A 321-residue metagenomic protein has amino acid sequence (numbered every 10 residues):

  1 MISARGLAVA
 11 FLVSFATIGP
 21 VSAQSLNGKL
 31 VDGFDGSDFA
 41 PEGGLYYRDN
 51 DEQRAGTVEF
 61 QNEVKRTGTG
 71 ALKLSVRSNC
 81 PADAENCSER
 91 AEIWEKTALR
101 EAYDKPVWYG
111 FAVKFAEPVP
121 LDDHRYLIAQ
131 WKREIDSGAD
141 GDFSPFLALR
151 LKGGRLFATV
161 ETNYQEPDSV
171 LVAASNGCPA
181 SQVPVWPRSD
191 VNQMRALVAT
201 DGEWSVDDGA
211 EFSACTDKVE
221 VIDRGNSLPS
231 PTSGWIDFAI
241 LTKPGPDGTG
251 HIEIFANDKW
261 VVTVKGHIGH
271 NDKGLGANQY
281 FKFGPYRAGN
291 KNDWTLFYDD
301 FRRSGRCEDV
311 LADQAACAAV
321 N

Functional and structural regions predicted by a protein language model:
M1-A8: Bacterial N-terminal signal peptides that target proteins for export
A8-T17: Bacterial N-terminal signal peptides
I18-A23: Sec/Tat signal peptide C-region and signal peptidase I cleavage site
Q24-N321: Low-complexity, Ser/Thr/Pro/Gly-rich disordered linker/stalk regions
